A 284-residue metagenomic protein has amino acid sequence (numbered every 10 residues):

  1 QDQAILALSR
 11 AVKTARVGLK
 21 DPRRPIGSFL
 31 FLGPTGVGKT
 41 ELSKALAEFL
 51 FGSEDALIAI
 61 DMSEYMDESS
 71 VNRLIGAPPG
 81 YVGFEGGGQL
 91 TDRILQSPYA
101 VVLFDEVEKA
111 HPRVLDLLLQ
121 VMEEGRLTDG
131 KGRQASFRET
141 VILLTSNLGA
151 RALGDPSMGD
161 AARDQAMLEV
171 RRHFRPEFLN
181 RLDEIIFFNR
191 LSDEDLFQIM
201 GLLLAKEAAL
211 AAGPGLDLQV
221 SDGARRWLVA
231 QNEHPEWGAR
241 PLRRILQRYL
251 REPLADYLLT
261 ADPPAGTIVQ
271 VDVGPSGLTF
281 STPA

Functional and structural regions predicted by a protein language model:
Q1-A284: AAA+ P-loop NTPase nucleotide-binding core of proteostasis motors
